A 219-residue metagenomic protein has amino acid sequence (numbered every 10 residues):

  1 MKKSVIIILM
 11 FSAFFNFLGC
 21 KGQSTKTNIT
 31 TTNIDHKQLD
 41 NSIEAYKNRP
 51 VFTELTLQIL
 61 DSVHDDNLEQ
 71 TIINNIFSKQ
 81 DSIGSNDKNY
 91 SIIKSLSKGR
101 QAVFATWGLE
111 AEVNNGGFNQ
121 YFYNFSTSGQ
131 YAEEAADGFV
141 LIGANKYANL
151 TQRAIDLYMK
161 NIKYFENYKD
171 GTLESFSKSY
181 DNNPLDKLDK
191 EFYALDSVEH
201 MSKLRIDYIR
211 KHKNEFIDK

Functional and structural regions predicted by a protein language model:
V5-A13: Sec-dependent N-terminal signal peptides
N16-G19: C-terminal motif of bacterial Sec signal peptides marking the signal peptidase cleavage site
K21-G22, L157: Short secondary-structure boundary/hinge segments and terminal tails
G22-T32: Bacterial Sec signal peptide processing site at the extreme N-terminus
D35-F104, V113-G116, Y123-Y131, G138-K219: Extended, alpha-helix-rich binding/interface surfaces that flank or overlap catalytic cores and mediate recognition
